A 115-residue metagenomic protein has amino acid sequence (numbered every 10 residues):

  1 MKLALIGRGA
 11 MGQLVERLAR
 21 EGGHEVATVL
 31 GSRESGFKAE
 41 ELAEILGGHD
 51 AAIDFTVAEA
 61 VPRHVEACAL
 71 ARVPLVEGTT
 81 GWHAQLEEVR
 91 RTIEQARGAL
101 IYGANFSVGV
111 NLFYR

Functional and structural regions predicted by a protein language model:
K2-V15: Glycine-rich adenosine-cofactor-binding loop
L14, L18-A39: NAD(P)-binding Rossmann-fold cofactor-contacting core
S35-H49: Short acidic low-complexity segments
I45-I53, A69-L75: Short acidic/histidine-rich motifs immediately flanking catalytic phosphotransfer sites in two-component signaling
T56-V57, T80: Short glycine-/small-residue-rich Rossmann-like dinucleotide-binding loops
P62-A71, T79-R115: Rossmann-fold NAD(P)-binding glycine/threonine-rich loop
